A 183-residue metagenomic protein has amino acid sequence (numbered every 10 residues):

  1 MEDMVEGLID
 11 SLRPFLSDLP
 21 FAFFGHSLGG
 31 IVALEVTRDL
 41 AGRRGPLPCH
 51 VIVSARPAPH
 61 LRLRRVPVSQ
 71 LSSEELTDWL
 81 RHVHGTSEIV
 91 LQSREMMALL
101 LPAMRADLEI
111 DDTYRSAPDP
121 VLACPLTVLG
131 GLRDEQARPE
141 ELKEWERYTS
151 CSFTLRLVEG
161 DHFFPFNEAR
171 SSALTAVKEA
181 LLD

Functional and structural regions predicted by a protein language model:
M1-D183: Non-catalytic, mobile gating and regulatory segments of ester bond hydrolases
